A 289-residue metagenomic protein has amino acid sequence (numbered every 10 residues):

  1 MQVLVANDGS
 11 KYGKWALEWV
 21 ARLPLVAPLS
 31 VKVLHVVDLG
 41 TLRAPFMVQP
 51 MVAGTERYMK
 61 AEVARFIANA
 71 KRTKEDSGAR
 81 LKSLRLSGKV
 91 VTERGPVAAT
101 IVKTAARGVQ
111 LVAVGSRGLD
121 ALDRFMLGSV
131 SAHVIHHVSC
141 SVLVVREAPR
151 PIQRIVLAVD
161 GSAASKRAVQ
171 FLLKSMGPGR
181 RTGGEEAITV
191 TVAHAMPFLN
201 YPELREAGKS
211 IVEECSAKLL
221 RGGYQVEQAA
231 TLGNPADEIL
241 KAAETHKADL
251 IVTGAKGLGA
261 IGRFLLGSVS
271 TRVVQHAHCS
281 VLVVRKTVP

Functional and structural regions predicted by a protein language model:
M1-R57, L84-L86, R150-A207, E213-A229 (+1 more regions): Small/aliphatic-rich secondary-structure junction motif
Q2, L17, R22, V26 (+2 more regions): Gly/Ser-rich helix-loop-strand patches that form or flank binding pockets for ribonucleotide-derived cofactors
Y12, R22, D38-T41, R57 (+7 more regions): Structural beta-alpha unit
R43, T100, F125, R154 (+3 more regions): Short Asp/Glu-rich motifs
A64-K71, Y201-K209: Glycine- and acidic-residue-enriched helix-capping/strand-helix junction motifs
A70, D123, G208-K209, L232 (+1 more regions): Charged, low-complexity surface patches
